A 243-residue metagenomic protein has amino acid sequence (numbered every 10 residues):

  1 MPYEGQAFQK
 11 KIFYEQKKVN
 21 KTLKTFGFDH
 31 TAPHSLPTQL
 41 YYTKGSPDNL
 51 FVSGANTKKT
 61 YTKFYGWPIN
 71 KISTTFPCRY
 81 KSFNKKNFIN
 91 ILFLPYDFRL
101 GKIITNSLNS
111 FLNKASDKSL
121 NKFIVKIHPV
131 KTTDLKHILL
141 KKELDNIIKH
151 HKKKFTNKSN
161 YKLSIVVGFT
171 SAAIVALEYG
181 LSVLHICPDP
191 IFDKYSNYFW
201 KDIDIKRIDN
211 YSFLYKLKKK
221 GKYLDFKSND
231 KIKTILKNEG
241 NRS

Functional and structural regions predicted by a protein language model:
M1-F76, S171-A173: Active-site and donor-binding regions of nucleotide-sugar-utilizing enzymes
M1-Y14, I104-N106, N121-K122, R242-S243: N-terminal pre-catalytic "stem/leader" segment of glycosyltransferase-like enzymes
F8-K10, S35-L36, T57-Y61, S82 (+3 more regions): Short, charged/polar "capping" segments at the starts of alpha-helices and the immediately preceding loops
T25, L50, F123-V125, V183: Hydrophobic/aromatic residues located in beta-strands of well-ordered beta-sheets within soluble catalytic
F28-D29, P37-Q39, Y61-T62, K154-N197: A donor-sugar binding/catalytic signature common to diverse glycosyltransferases and related nucleotide-sugar
P47, Y65-T74, K141-K142, S171-K233: Catalytic binding pocket for nucleotide-activated donors in carbohydrate/polymer assembly enzymes
W67, S73-K141: Conserved catalytic-core segment of nucleotide-activated headgroup transferases in glycan assembly
K136-K153: Nucleotide-activated donor-binding/catalytic signature segment of Leloir-type glycosyltransferases, i.e., the conserved
